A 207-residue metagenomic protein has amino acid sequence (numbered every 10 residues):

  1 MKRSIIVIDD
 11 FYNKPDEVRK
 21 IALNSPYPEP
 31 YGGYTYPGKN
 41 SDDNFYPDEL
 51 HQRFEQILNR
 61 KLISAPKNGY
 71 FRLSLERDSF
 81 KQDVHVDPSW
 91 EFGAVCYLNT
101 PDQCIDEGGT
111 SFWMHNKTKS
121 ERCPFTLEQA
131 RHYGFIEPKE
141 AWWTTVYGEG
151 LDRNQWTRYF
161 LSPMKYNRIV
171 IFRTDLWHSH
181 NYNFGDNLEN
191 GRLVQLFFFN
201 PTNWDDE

Functional and structural regions predicted by a protein language model:
M1-V84, D106-T110, N116, P124-H132: Non-heme Fe(II)/2-oxoglutarate
R77-E207: Catalytic core of non-heme Fe(II) oxygenases with the double-stranded beta-helix
